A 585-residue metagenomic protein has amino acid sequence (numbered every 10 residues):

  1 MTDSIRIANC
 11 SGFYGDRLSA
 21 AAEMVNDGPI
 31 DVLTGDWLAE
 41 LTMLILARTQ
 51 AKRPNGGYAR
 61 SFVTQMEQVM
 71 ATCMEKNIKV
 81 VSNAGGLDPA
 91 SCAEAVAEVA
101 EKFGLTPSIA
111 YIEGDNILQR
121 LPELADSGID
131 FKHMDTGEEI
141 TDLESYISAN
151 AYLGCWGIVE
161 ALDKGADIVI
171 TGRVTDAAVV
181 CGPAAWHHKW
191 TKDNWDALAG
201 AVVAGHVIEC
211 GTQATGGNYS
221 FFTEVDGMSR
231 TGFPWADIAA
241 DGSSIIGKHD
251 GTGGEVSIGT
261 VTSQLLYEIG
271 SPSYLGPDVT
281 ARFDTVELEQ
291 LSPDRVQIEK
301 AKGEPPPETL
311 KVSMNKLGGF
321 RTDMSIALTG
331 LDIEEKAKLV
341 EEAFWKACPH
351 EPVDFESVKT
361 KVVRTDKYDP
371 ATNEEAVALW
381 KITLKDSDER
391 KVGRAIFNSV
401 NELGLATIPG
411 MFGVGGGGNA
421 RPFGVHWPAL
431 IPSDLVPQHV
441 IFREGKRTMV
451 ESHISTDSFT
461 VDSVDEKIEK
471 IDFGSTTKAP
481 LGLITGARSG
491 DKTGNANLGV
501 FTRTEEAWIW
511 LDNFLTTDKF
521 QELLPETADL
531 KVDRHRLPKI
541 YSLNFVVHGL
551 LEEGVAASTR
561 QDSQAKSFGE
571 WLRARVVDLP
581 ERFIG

Functional and structural regions predicted by a protein language model:
M1-E23: N-terminal amphipathic/basic leader segments beginning at the initiator methionine
T2-S4, E40-G56, M74, I117-S145: Gly-rich Lys/Arg/Thr-decorated short loops/hinges at beta-loop-alpha junctions or inter-strand turns that position
G28-L46: N-terminal glycine-rich anion-binding loops that anchor highly charged ligand groups
N83-D88, A166-P183, G486-E506: Conserved phosphate/anionic-ligand binding catalytic regions in large, soluble enzymes, centered on
E101-I117, C181-F222, D226, N513: Catalytic or ion-translocation cores adjacent to nucleophile or general acid/base/metal-coordination motifs in diverse
L198-K300: A conserved active-site cap/scaffold subdomain adjacent to cofactor or substrate pockets
K300-A479, K492, N497, F501-W508 (+3 more regions): C-terminal non-catalytic interaction/assembly regions of soluble proteins
L530-G585: Helix-rich interaction surfaces within compact, conserved domain-sized segments that mediate assembly or partner
